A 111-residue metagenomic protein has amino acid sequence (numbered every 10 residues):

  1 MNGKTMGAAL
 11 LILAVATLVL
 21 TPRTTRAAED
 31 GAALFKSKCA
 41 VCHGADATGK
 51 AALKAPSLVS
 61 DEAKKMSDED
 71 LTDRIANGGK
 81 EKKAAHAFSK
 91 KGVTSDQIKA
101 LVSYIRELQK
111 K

Functional and structural regions predicted by a protein language model:
M1-A28, R74-N77, Y104-K111: Post-cleavage N-terminal segment of exported redox proteins
T5, E62, G92: Solvent-exposed, flexible loop/coil residues
L18-L34, K50, D61: Electrostatic cytochrome c docking/interface patches
A28-A40, M66-E69, S95, K111: Sequence context surrounding c-type heme c attachment/ligation sites in exported
A32, G44-A76: Gly/Gly-Pro-rich "capping" loops immediately C-terminal to redox-active cysteine motifs in periplasmic/lumenal
K36-A45, L101, I105: The canonical Cys-X-X-Cys-His
K50-V59, A76-Q109: Axial heme c-ligation environment in periplasmic c-type cytochrome domains
